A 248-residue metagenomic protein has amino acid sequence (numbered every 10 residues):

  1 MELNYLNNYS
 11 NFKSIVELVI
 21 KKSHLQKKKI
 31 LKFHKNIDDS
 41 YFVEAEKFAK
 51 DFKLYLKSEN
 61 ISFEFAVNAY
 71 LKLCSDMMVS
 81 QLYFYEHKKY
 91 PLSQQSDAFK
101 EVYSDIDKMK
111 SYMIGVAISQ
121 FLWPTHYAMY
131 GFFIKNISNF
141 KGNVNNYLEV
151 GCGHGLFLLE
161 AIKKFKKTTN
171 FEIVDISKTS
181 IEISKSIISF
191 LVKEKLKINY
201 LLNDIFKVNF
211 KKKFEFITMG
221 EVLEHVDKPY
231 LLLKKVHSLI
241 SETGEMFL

Functional and structural regions predicted by a protein language model:
V16-V102: N-terminal auxiliary segments of SAM/dcSAM-dependent transferases
P124-N143: Conserved alpha-helix/loop element of class I SAM-dependent methyltransferases that forms part of the SAM/SAH-binding
N143-G153: Conserved class I S-adenosyl-L-methionine
H154-K166: Conserved SAM-binding loop of SAM-dependent methyltransferases across substrates and taxa, primarily the Class I
S177-T179: Conserved SAM/SAH-binding beta-strand->alpha-helix loop
K193-I205: Conserved SAM-binding strand-loop segment of SAM-dependent methyltransferases
F206-I217: A short acidic, Gly/Pro-enriched loop at the edge of an enzyme's catalytic core that lines a small-molecule cofactor
Y230-E245: A short glycine-rich, Lys/Arg-flanked "PGG" loop and its adjoining helix->strand segment in the class I
